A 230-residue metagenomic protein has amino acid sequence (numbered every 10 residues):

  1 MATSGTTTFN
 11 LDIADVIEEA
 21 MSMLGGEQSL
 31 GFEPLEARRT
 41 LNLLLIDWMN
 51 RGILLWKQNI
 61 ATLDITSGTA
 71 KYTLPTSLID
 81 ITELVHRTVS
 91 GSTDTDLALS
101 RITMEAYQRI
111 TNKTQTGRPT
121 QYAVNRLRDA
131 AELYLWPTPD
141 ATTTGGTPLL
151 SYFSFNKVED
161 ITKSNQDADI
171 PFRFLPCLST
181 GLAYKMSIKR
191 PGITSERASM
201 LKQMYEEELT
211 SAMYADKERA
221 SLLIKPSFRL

Functional and structural regions predicted by a protein language model:
M1-L230: Glycine-enriched, solvent-exposed interface loops adjoining structured elements
